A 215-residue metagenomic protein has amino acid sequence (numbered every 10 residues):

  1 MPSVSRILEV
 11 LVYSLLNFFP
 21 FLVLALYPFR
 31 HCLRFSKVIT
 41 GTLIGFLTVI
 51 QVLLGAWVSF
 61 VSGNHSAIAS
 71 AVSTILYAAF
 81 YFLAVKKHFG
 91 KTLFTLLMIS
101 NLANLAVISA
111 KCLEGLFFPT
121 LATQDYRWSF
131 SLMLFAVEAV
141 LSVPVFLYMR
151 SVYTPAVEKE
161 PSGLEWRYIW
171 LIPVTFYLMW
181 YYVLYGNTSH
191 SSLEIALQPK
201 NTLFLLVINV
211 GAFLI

Functional and structural regions predicted by a protein language model:
M1-F19: Hydrophobic transmembrane alpha-helical segments in integral membrane proteins
L11-S14, V38-T42, L132, K200-L203: Alpha-helical transmembrane segments of integral membrane proteins
F19-I39, V52-I195: Juxtamembrane segments at transmembrane-helix boundaries in multi-pass signal-transduction membrane proteins
I44, T48-I50: N-terminal, Lys/Arg-enriched amphipathic/low-complexity engagement segments that precede the first folded domain
I68, L197-V207: Hydrophobic alpha-helical transmembrane segments
A139-V140, L203-L214: Alpha-helical membrane-embedded segments
